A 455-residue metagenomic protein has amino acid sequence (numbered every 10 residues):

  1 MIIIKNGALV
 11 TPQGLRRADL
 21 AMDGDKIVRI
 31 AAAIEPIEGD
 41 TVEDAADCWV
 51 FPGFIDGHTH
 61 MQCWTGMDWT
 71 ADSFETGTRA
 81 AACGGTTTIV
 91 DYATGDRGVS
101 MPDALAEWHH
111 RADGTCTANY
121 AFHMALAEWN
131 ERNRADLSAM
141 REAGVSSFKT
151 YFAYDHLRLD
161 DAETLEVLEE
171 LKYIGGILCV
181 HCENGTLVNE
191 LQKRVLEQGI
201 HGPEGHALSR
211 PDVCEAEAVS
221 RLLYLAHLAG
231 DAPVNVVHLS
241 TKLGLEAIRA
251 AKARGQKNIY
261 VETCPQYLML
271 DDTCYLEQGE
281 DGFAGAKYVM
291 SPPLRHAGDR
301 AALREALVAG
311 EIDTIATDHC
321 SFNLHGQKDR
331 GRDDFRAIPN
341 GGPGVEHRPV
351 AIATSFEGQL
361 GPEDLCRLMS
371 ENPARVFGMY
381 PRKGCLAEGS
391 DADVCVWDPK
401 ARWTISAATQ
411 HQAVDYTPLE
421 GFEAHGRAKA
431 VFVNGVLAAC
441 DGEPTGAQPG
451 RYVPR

Functional and structural regions predicted by a protein language model:
M1-I3, A8-P52, T445: Histidine-rich, glycine-flanked metal-binding segment
G7, D329-D334, N340, E388-P454: C-terminal cap of metal-dependent C-N hydrolases
G7, L20, D25, D47 (+16 more regions): Divalent metal-coordination and catalytic microenvironments
A45-T115, R132: Metal-associated gating/positioning segment near the N- to mid-region
T86-V90, C116-A121, V145-S147, L225-V234 (+1 more regions): Short, surface-exposed connector motifs at secondary-structure boundaries
P102-A118, E166-V180: Alpha-helix-loop-beta-strand connector modules within alpha/beta enzyme cores
R132-I315: Histidine/acidic residue-rich metal-binding segments in metalloenzymes
H201-D231, G282, A286-Y288, V308-A309 (+2 more regions): His/Asp/Glu-enriched, well-ordered alpha-helical/loop segment that forms or immediately abuts the divalent-metal
